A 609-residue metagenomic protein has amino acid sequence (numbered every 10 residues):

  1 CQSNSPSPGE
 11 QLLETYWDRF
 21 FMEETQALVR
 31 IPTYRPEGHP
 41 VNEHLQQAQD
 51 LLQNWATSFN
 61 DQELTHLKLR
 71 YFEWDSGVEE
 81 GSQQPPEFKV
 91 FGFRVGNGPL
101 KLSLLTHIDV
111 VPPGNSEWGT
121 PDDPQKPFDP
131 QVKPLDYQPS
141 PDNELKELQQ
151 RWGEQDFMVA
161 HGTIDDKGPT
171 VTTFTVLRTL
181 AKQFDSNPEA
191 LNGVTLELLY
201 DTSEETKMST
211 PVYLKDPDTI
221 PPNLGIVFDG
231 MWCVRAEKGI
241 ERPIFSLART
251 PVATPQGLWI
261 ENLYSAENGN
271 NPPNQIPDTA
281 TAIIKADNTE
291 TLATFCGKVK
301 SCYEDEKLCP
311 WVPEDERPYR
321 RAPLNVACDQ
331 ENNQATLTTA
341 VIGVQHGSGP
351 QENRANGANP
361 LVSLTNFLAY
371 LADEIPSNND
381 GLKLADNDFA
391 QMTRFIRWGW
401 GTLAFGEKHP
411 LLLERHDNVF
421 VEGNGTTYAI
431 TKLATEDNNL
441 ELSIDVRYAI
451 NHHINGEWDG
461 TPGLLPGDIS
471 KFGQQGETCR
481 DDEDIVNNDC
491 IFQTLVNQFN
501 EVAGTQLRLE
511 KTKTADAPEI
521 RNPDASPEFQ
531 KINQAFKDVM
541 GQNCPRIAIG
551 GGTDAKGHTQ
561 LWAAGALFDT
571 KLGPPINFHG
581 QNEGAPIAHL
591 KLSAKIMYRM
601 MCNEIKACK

Functional and structural regions predicted by a protein language model:
N4-T163, D185-L196: Acidic/His- and Gly-rich active-site-bordering loop/insert found across diverse amide/peptide-bond hydrolases
L13, A335-A340, E436-R447, T512-T514 (+1 more regions): Zn-dependent metallopeptidase/amidohydrolase metal-coordination segment
F21, P350-K383, D388-Q391, I469-K471 (+7 more regions): His/Asp/Glu-rich mid-to-C-terminal helical/loop segments that flank catalytic regions of hydrolases
L104, Y137-K207, F245-R249, D278-T291 (+4 more regions): Alpha-helical metal-binding/catalytic segments enriched in His/Glu/Asp
W152-I260, R397-E422: Acidic/histidine-rich catalytic neighborhood of metal-dependent amide-processing enzymes
A253-N271, R320-D329, G401-E436, E441: A structural supersecondary motif
S265, P272-T279, D287-P323, R397-A404 (+3 more regions): Active-site-adjacent substrate-binding region of metalloamidase/peptidase-like peptide-processing proteins
D386-G401, A429-A434, D445-I450, F472-I485 (+2 more regions): A short beta-alpha structural unit
